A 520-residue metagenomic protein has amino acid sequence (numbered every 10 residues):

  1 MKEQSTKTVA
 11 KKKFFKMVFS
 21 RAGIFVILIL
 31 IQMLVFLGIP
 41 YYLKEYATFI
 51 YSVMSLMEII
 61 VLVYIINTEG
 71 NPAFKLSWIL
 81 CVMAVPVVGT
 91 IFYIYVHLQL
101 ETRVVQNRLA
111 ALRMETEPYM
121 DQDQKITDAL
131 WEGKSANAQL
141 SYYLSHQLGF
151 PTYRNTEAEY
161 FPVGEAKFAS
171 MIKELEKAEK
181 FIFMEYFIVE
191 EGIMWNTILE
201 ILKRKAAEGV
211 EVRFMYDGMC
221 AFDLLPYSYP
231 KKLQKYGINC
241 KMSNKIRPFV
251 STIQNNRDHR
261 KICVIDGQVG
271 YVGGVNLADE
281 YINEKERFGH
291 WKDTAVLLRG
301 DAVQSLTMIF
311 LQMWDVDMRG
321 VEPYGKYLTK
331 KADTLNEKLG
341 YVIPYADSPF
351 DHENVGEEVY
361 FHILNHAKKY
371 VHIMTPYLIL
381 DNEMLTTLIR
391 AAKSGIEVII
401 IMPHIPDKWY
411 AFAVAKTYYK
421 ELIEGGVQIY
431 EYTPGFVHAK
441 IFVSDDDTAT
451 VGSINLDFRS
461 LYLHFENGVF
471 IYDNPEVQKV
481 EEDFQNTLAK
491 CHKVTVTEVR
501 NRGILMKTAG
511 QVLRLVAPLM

Functional and structural regions predicted by a protein language model:
M1-E358, H362, H366, R390 (+6 more regions): N-terminal localization/anchoring segments of enzymes in phospholipid and broader phosphate metabolism
M374-L378: NAD(P)-dependent dehydrogenases' Rossmann-like dinucleotide-binding region
I396-L456: C-terminal structural cap/anchor segments
